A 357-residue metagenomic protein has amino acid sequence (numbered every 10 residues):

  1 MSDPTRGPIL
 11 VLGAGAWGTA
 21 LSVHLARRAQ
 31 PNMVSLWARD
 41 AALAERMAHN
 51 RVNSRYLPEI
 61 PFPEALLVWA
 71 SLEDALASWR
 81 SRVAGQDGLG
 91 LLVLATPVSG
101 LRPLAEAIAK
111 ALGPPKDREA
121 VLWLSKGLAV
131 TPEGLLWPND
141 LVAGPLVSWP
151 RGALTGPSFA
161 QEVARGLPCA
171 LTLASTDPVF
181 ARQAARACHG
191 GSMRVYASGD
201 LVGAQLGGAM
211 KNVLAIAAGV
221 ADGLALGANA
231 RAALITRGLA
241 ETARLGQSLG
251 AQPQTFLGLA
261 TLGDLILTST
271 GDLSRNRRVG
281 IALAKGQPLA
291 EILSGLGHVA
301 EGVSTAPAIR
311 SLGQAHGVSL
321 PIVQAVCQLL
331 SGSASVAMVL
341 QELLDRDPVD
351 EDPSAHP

Functional and structural regions predicted by a protein language model:
M1-I60, L67-E73, W79, V83-L89: NAD(P)+-binding Rossmann beta1-loop-alpha1 motif at the extreme N-terminus of oxidoreductases
A14, G18, D40, L101 (+13 more regions): Generic structural signal for well-ordered, non-membrane alpha-helical segments in soluble metabolic enzymes
L21, A111-L112, L141-R151, P168-T255: Internal alpha-helical scaffold of NAD(P)-dependent oxidoreductase catalytic cores
A65-L67, M193: Short, conserved active-site loop motifs that form the nucleotide-linked donor/cofactor pocket
V68-D74, Q86-P168, A184-R186: Rossmann-like NAD(P)(H) cofactor-binding subdomain of soluble oxidoreductases
A218-D222, Q247-P357: NAD(P)-dependent Rossmann-like dehydrogenase/reductase catalytic/cofactor-binding core
